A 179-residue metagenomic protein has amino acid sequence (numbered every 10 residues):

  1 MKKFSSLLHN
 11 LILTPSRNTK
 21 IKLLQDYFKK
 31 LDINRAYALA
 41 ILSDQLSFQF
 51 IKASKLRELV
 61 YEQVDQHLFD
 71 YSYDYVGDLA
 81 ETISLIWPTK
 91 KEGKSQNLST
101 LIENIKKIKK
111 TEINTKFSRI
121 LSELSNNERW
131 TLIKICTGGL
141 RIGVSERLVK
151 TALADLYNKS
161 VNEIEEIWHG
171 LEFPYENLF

Functional and structural regions predicted by a protein language model:
M1-F179: N-terminal nucleic-acid-engaging modules of covalent nucleotidyltransferase systems
